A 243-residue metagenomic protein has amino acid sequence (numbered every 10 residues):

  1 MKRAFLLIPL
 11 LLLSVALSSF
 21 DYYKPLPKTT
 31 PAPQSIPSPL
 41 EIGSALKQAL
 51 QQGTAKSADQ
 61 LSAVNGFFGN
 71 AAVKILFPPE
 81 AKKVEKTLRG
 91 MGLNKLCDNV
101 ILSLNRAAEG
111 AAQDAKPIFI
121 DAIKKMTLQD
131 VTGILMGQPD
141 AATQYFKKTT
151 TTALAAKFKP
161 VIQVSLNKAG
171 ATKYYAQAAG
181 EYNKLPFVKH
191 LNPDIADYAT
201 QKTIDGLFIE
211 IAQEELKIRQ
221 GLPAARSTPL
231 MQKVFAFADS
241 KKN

Functional and structural regions predicted by a protein language model:
K2-Q51, S240-N243: Hydrophobic membrane-targeting and insertion signals
L26-K28, T203-N243: A cross-kingdom marker for long, charged
L26-S103: N-terminal Sec/ER secretory leader and immediately downstream segment of secreted/extracellular precursors
I36-K47, G90, V100-E109, F119-I120 (+3 more regions): Second-shell loop/turn segments in exported
S57, T127, L222: Residue-level signature of catalytic and energy-coupling elements of molecular machines, predominantly ATP/GTP-dependent
N94-S165: Mid-length scaffold segments of soluble, non-membrane domains
V161-L207: An amphipathic alpha-helical core segment
